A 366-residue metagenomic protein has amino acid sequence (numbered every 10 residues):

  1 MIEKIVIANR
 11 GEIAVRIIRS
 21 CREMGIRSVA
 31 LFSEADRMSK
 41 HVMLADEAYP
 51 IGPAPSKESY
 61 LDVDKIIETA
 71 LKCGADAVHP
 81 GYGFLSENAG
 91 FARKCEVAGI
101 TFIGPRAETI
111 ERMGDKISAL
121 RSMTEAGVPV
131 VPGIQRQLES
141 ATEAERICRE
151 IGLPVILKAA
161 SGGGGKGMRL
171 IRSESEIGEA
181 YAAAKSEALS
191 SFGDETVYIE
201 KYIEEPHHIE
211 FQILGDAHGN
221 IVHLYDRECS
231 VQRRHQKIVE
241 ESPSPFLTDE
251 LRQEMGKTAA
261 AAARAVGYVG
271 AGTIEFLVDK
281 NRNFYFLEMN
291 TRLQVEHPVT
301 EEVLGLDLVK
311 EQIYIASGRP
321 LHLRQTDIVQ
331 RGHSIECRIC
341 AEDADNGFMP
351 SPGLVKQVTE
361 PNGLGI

Functional and structural regions predicted by a protein language model:
M1-E125, L138-R146: ATP-binding N-terminal substructure of ATP-dependent carboxylate-amine bond-forming enzymes
I7-E23, A48, L71-C73, E96 (+4 more regions): ATP-dependent carboxylate activation and anion-phosphoryl transfer catalytic cores that bind Mg-ATP to form
S59, F84, R112, Q137 (+4 more regions): Alpha-helix initiation/capping motif
V130: Short beta->alpha connector loops of Rossmann-like oxidoreductase domains
G133-I134: Conserved beta3 strand of the protein kinase N-lobe
R146-I156: Acidic/histidine-enriched active-site and ligand-binding environments that engage anionic O-linkages
A159: N-terminal nucleotide-binding beta1-loop-alpha1 segment
